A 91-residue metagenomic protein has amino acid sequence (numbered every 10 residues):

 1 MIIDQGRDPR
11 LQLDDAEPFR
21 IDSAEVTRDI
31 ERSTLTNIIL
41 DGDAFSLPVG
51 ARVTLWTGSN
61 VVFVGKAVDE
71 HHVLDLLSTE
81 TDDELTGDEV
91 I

Functional and structural regions predicted by a protein language model:
M1-V49, D75-I91: Juxtamembrane "anchor/assembly" segments of surface/extracellular structural proteins
T54-E89: Short beta-strand and beta-hairpin "edge-sheet" elements
